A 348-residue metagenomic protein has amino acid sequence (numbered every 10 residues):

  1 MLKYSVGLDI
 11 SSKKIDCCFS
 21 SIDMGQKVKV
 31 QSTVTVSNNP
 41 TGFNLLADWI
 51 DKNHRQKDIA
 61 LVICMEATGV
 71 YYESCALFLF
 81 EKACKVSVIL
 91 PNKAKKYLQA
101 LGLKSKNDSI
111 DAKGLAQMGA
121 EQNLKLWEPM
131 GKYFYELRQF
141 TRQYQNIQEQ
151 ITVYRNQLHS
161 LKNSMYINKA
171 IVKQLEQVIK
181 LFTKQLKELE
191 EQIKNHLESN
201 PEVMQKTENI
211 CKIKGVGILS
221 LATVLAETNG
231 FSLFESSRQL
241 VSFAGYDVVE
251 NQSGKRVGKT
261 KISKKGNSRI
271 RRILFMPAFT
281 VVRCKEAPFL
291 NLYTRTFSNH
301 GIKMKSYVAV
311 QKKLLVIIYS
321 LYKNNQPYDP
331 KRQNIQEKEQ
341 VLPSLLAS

Functional and structural regions predicted by a protein language model:
M1-L2, G25-T33, Q336-S348: Intrinsically disordered, low-complexity and often Lys/Arg-enriched segments
L2-I22, L115: Gly/Thr-rich phosphate-binding beta-strand-loop-beta motif of the actin/hexokinase/Hsp70
G25-K57, V62: Nucleic-acid-processing active sites and adjacent nucleic-acid-binding tracks, predominantly divalent metal-dependent
H54, L126-F140, I171, R256-K264 (+1 more regions): Short, solvent-exposed helix-loop connector elements
L61-S74: Acidic, metal-coordinating catalytic cores used for nucleic-acid/nucleotide bond scission and strand-transfer chemistry
L77, S87-N209: Long, charge-rich intrinsically disordered scaffolds of nucleic-acid metabolism proteins
K212, I218, V224-K303: Phosphate-backbone recognition surface of nucleic-acid-processing proteins
K255-R256, Y293-S348: Low-complexity, acidic/Ser/Thr- and charged residue-rich accessory regions of DNA metabolism proteins
